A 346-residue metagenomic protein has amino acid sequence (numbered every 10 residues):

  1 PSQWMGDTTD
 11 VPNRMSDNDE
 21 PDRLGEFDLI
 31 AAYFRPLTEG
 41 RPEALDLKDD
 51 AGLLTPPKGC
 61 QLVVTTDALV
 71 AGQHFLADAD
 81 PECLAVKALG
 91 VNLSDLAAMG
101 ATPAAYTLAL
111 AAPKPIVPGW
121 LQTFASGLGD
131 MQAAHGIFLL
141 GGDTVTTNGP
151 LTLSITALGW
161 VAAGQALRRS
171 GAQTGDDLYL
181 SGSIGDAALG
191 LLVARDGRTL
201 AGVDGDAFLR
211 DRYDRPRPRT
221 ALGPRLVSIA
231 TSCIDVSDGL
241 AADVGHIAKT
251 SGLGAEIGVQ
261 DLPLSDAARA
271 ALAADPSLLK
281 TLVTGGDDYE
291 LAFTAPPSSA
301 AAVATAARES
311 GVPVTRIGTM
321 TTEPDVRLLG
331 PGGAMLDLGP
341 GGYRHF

Functional and structural regions predicted by a protein language model:
D7-P36, K58-C60, D80, K114-L140 (+4 more regions): Glycine-/charge-enriched secondary-structure boundary and capping motifs
D28-L180: Glycine-rich phosphate/pyrophosphate-binding loop regions near the starts of catalytic domains
T66, P150-T152, A166-P224: Short, acidic (Asp/Glu-rich) active-site segment that either coordinates a divalent metal cofactor
Q73, A188-G190, V244: Short helix/loop capping segments that flank catalytic or ligand/cofactor-binding pockets
A109-K114, D204-F208, D288: Active-site-proximal beta-alpha loop/turn segments in soluble metabolic enzymes
